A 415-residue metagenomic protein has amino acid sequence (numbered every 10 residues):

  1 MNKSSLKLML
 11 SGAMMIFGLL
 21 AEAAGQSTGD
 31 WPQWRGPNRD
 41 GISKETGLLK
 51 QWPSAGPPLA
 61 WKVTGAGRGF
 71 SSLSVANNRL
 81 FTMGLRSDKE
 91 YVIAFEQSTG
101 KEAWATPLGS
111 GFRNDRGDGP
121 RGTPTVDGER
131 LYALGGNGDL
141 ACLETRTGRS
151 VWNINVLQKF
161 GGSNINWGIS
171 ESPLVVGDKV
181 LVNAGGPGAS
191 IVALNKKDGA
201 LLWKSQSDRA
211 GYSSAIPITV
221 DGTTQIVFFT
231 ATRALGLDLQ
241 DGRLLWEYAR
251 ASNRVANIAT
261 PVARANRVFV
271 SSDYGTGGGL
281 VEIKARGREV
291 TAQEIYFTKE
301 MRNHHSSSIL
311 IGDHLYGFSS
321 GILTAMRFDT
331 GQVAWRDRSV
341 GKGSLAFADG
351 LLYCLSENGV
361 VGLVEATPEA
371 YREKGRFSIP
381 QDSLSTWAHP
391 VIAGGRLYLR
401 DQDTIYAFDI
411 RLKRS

Functional and structural regions predicted by a protein language model:
M1-A13: Bacterial N-terminal signal peptides that target proteins for export
Q26-G65, Y91-I93, T99-R113, R149-Q158 (+6 more regions): Aromatic (tryptophan-biased) beta-strands that constitute blades/sheets of beta-rich domains
G36-R39, L85-S87, G136, G185-G186 (+6 more regions): Short loop/turn segments immediately following the C-termini of beta-strands
K62-S74, K89, A105-T125, N153-V175 (+7 more regions): Extracytoplasmic beta-rich repeat domains
N77-N78, G128-E129, G177-D178, G222-T224 (+4 more regions): Short coil/turn segments that connect the beta-strands within blades of beta-propeller domains
L80-T82, A133, V182, F228 (+4 more regions): Residue position within the beta-strands of beta-propeller blades
V92-A94, C142, A193, G236 (+4 more regions): Conserved blade-register residue in beta-propeller folds
T276-G278, K299-A366: Loop/turn-rich, solvent-exposed surfaces of beta-rich toroidal or solenoidal domains
